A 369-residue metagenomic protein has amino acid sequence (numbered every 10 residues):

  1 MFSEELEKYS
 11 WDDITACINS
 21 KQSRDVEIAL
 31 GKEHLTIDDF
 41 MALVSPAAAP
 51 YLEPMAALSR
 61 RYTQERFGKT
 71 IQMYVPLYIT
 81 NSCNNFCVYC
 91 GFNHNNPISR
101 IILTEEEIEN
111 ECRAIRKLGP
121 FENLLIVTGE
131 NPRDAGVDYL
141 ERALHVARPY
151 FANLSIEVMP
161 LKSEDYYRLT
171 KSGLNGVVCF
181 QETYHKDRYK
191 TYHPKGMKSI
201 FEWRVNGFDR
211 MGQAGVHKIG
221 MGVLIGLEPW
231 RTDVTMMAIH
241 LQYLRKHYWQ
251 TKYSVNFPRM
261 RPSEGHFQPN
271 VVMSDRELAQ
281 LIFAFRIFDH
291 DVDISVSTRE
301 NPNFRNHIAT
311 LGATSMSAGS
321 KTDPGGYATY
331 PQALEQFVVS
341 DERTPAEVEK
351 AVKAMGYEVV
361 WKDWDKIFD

Functional and structural regions predicted by a protein language model:
M1-A48, K246-D369: Auxiliary Fe-S-binding modules of radical SAM enzymes
K32, S59, C87, C179 (+4 more regions): Conserved, mostly hydrophobic/aromatic
V44, V75-L77, N96, L125-A135 (+3 more regions): Glycine-rich, proline-tolerant flexible connector loops at the mouths of alpha/beta enzymes
Y51-Q72: Short, charged low-complexity linear segments at domain edges
F67-G68, Q72-E107: Canonical Radical SAM [4Fe-4S] cluster-binding loop centered on the CxxxCxxC motif and its immediate flanking residues
V75, C112, L140-L144, Y166 (+5 more regions): Generic structural signal for well-ordered alpha-helices, preferentially at hydrophobic/aromatic core positions
H94-E109, I115-M211, H217-M221, I225-L227 (+1 more regions): Core AdoMet radical
K162-K171, E228-Q242, N301-L311: Catalytic cores of alpha/beta
